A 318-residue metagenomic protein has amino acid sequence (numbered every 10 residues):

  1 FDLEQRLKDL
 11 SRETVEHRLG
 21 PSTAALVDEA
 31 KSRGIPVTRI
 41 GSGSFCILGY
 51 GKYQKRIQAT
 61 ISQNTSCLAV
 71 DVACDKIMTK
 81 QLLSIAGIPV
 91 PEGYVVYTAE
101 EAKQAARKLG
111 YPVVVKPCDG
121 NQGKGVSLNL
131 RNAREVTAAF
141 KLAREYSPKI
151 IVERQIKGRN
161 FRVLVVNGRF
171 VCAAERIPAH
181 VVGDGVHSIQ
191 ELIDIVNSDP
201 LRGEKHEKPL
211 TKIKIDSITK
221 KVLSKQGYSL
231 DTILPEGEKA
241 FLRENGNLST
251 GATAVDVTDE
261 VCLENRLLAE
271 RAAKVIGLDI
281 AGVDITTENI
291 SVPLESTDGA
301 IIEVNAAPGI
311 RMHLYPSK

Functional and structural regions predicted by a protein language model:
F1-C74, M78-Q81, T287-E288, A300: ATP-binding N-terminal substructure of ATP-dependent carboxylate-amine bond-forming enzymes
F1-S32, R169, I177-D184, S188-E191 (+1 more regions): ATP-dependent carboxylate activation and anion-phosphoryl transfer catalytic cores that bind Mg-ATP to form
V27-D28, K80, K103, K220 (+1 more regions): Short glycine-/small-residue-rich flexible loop motifs, especially phosphate/cofactor-binding loops
G34-P36, I88, Y111, P148 (+2 more regions): Short aromatic/hydrophobic-glycine micro-motifs
K52-K214, C262-L263, L267: Active-site nucleotide/adenylate-binding loops and adjacent lid/helix of ATP-dependent enzymes
K52-Q63, F241-A254: N-terminal small/glycine-rich loop or linker at the start of catalytic domains across soluble metabolic enzymes
L192-A252: Extended, charge-rich helix/loop segments that form flexible, surface "patches" used to engage negatively charged
